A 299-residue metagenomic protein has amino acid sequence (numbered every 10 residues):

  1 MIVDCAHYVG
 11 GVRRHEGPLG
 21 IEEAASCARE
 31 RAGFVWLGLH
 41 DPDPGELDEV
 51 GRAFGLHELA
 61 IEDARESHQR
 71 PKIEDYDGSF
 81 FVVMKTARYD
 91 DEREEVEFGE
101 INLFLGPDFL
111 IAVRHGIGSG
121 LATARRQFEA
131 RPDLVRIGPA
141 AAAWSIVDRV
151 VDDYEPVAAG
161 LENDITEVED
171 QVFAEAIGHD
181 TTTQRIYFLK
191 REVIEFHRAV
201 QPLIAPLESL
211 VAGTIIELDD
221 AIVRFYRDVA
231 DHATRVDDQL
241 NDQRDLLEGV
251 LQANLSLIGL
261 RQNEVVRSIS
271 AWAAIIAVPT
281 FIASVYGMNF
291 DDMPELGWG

Functional and structural regions predicted by a protein language model:
M1-A221, F225-D242: Peripheral, non-transmembrane regulatory/ligand-interaction domains of membrane transport proteins
D231-G299: Hydrophobic alpha-helical transmembrane segments and their immediately adjacent juxtamembrane loops
